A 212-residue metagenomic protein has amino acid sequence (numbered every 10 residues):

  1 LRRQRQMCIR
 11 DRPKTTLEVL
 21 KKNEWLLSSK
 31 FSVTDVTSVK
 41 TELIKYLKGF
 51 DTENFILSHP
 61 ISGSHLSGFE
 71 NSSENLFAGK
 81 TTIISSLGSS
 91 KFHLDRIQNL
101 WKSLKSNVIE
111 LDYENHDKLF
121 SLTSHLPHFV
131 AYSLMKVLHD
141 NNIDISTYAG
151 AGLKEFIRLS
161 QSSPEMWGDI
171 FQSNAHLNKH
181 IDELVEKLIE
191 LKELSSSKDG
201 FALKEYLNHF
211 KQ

Functional and structural regions predicted by a protein language model:
L1-I9: Single conserved hydrophobic/aromatic residue that forms the stacking wall/gate of nucleotide- or nucleobase-binding
R10-E18: Short, structured active-site "lid" loops
T16, K40, H65, S90-K91 (+1 more regions): Alpha-helix N-cap/loop-to-helix initiation residues
V19-E70: Rossmann-like NAD(P)(H) cofactor-binding subdomain of soluble oxidoreductases
E70-L76, M166-D169: Short, flexible, solvent-exposed loop/turn segments with mixed acidic/basic and small polar residues
E74-R158: Internal alpha-helical scaffold of NAD(P)-dependent oxidoreductase catalytic cores
D144-K211: Interdomain hinge/lid region at the active-site interface of Rossmann-like NAD(P)-dependent oxidoreductases
